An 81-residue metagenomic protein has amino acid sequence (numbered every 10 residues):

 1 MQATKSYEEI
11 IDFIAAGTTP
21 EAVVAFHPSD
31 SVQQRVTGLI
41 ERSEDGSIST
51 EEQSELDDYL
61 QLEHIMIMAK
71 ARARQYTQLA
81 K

Functional and structural regions predicted by a protein language model:
M1-K81: Extended, charge-rich alpha-helical interface modules
